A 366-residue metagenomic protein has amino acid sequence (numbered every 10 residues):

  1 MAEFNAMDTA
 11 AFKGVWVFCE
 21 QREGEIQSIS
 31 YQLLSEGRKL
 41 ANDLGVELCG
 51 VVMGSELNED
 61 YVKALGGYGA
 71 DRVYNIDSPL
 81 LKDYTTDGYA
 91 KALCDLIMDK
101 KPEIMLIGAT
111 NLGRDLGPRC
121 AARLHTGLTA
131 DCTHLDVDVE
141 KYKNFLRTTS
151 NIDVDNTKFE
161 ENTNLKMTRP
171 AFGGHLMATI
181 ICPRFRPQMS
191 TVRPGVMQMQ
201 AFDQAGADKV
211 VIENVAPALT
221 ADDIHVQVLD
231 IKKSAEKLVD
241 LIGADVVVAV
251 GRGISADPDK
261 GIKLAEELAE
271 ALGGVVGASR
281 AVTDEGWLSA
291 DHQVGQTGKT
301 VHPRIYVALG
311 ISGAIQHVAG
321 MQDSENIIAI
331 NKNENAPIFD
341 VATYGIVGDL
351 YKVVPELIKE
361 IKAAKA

Functional and structural regions predicted by a protein language model:
M1-A366: N-terminal glycine-rich FAD/FM-binding segment characteristic of electron-transfer flavoproteins
